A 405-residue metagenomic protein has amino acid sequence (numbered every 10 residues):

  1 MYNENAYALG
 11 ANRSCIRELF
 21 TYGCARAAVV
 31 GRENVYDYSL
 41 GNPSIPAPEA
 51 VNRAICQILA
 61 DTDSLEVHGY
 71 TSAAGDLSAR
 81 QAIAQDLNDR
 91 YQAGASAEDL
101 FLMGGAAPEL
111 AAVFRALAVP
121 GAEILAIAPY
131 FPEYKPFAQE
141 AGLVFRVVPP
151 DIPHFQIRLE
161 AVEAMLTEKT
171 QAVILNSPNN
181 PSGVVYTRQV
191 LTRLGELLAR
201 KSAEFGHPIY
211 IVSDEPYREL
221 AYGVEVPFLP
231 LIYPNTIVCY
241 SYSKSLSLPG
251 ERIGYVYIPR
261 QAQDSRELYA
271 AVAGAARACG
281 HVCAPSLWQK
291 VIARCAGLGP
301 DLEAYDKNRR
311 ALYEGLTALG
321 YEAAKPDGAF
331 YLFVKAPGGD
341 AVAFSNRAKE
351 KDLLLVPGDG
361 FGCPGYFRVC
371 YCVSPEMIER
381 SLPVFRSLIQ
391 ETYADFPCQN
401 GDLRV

Functional and structural regions predicted by a protein language model:
Y2, L9-G104, A112, W288 (+4 more regions): N-terminal small-domain helix-loop-helix segment of the aminotransferase-like
V35-D37, C239, E322-D327, D359-G360: Short beta-strand
L65-G206, R218-I232, I237, I378 (+1 more regions): Conserved core of the PLP fold type I
Q85, D89, A93-G94, E163 (+2 more regions): PLP-dependent enzyme catalytic core of the Aspartate aminotransferase-like
N235-D306, R310: Conserved core segment of the aminotransferase class I/II
C279-A284, D306, Y331-K351, R368-P375: Accessory recognition modules or surfaces
S286-A293, Y305-T317, A323-K335, G365: Conserved glycine-rich beta-strand-loop-beta hairpin in the small C-terminal domain of fold type I
